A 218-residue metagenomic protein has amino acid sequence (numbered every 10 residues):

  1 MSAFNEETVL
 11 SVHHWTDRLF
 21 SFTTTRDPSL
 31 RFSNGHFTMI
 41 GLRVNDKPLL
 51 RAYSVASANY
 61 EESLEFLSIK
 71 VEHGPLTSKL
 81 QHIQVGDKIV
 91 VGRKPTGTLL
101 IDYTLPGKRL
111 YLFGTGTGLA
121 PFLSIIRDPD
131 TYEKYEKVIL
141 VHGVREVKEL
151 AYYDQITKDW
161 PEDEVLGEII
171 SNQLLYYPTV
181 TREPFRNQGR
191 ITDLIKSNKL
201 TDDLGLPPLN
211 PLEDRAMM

Functional and structural regions predicted by a protein language model:
S2-A3, K148-M218: Reductase modules of NAD(P)H-dependent flavoproteins
S2-V85: Ferredoxin-reductase
T38, I89-G92: Generic structural signal for buried aliphatic residues
D46-Y53, T96-T104: Short, Lys/Arg- and Gly-enriched loop/turn segments at beta-strand edges
L110-F113, A216: Conserved beta-strand elements of the Class I
T115-A120: Ser/Thr-glycine-rich phosphate-binding loops at phosphate-binding pockets of nucleotides, nucleotide cofactors
P121-T131: Histidine-anchored nucleotide/phosphate-binding helix
E136-R145, Y177-V180: Short internal beta-strands
